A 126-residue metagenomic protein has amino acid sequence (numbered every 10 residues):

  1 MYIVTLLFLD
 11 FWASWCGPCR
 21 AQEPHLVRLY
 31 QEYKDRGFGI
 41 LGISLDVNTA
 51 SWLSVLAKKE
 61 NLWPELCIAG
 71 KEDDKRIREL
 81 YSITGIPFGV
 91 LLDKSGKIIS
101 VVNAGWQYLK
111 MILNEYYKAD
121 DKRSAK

Functional and structural regions predicted by a protein language model:
M1-Y2, I83: Extracellular/periplasmic catalytic domains that process cell-envelope and extracellular macromolecules
I3, F11-R28: Conserved redox-active cysteine motifs that mediate thiol-disulfide chemistry, especially di-cysteine Cys-X(1-2)-Cys
I3-L6, R36-F38, N61-W63, K94: Loop/turn elements at helix/coil->beta-strand transitions in domains of secreted/extracellular proteins
F8-L9, I40, G89: Hydrophobic beta-strand anchors of alpha/beta hydrolase catalytic cores
L9-F11, C19, I43, L66-A69: Generic beta-strand/beta-sheet core signal
A21-K59, G70-E79: Structural microenvironment flanking redox-active thiols in thiol-disulfide oxidoreductases
E60-N61, I68-K118: Thiol/disulfide oxidoreductase modules built on the thioredoxin-like
D120-K126: Non-globular targeting/processing and membrane-anchoring segments
